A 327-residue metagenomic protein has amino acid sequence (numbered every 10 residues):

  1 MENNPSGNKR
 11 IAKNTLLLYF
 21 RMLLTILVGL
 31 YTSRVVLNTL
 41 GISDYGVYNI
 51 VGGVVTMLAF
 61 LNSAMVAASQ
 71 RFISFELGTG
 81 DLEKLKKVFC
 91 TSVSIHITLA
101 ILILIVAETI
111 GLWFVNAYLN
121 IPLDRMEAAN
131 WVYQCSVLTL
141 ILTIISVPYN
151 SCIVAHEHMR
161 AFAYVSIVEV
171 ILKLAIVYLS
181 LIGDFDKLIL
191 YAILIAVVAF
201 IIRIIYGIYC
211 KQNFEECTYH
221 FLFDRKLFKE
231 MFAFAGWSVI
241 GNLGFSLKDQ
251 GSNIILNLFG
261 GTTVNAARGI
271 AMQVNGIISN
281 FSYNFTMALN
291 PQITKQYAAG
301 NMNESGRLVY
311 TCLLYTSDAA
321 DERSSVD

Functional and structural regions predicted by a protein language model:
M1-I11, L188-A192, Y206-Q250, Q292-G306: Interhelical loop/hinge segments that connect adjacent transmembrane helices in multipass membrane
R21, Q134, A163-Q212, A233-F234 (+1 more regions): Hydrophobic alpha-helical transmembrane segments
L27-Y45, N116-P122, L181, S246-I277 (+1 more regions): Helix-terminus/linker motif at the lipid-water interface of multi-pass membrane proteins
V36-M57, V88, L188-I193, K226-F234 (+2 more regions): Interfacial/gating helices of multi-pass transporter permease domains
I42-Y48, G80-C90, L104-S136, G183-A192: Membrane-interface helix-capping segments at transmembrane helix termini in multi-pass transporters
S63-T79, A155, F214-E215, I278-M302 (+1 more regions): Helix-loop junctions and terminal segments of transmembrane helices in multi-pass membrane transport/translocation
T109-L112, P122-S146, A163, I167 (+5 more regions): Alpha-helical transmembrane segments of multi-pass membrane proteins
Y315-E322: Conserved small/polar residues in nucleotide/adenosyl-binding loops
